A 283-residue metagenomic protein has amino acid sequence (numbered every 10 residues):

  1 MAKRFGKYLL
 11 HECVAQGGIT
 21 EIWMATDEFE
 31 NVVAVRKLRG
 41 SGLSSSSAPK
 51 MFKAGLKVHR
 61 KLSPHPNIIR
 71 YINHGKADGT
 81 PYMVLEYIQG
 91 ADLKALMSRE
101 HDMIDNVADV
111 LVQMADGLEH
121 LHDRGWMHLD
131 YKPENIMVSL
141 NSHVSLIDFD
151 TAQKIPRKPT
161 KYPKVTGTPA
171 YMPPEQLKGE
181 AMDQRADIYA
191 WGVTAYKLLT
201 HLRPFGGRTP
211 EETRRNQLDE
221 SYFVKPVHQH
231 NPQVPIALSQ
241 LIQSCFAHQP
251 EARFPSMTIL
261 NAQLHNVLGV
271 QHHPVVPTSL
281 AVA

Functional and structural regions predicted by a protein language model:
G42-K61: AlphaC helix of the eukaryotic protein kinase fold
H74: Activation-segment/catalytic-loop signature of the eukaryotic protein kinase fold
D78-D92, L96: Conserved short submotifs of the Hanks-type protein kinase catalytic core that shape the nucleotide-binding pocket
V110-L111: Activation segment signature within eukaryotic-like protein kinase domains
D116-W126: Protein kinase catalytic-loop region centered on the HRD/HxD motif
Y162-E175: Conserved activation segment of eukaryotic-like protein kinases, specifically the C-terminal portion of the activation
T200-P204: Structural helix C-cap motif within protein kinase domains
